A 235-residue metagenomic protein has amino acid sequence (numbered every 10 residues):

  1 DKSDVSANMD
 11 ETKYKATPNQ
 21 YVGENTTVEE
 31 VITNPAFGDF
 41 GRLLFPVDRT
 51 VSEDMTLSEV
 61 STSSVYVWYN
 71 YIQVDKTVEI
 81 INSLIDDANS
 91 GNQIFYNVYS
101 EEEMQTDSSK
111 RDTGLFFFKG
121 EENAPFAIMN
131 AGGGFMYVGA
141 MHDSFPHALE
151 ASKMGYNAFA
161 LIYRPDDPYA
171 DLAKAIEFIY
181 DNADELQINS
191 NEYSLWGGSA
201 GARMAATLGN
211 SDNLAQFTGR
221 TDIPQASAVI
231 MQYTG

Functional and structural regions predicted by a protein language model:
D1-R111: N-terminal targeting or regulatory segments adjacent to alpha/beta-hydrolase or S9 domains
D107-K119, P125-F126: A short loop-to-beta-strand scaffold at the N-terminal edge of the catalytic core in hydrolase folds
G114-G120, R220-Q225: Short amphipathic alpha-helices and their capping/turn segments at secondary-structure boundaries
A124-G133: Short beta-strand element of the alpha/beta-hydrolase
F126, S152-I162: A fold-wide structural signal in alpha/beta-hydrolase
G133, I162-R164, G235: Short beta-to-alpha linker loops that shape the active-site pocket of alpha/beta-hydrolase fold enzymes
G139-D143, F159-S190: Catalytic nucleophile-loop/oxyanion-hole region of alpha/beta-hydrolase and closely related hydrolase-like folds
K174-G235: Primarily recognizes the serine-hydrolase "nucleophile elbow" in alpha/beta-hydrolase and SGNH/GDSL folds
